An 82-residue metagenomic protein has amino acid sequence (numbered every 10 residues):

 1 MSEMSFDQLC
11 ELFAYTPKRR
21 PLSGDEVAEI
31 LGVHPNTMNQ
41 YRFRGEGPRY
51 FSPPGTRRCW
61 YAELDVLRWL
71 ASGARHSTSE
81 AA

Functional and structural regions predicted by a protein language model:
M1-E3, A81-A82: Intrinsically disordered, low-complexity and often Lys/Arg-enriched segments
S2-F6, E63: Short amphipathic alpha-helical segments that mediate assembly, nucleic-acid/protein binding, or membrane association
S5-Q40, S72: Polyanion-binding surface elements
E11, K18-R20, E46-P48, G55-T56 (+2 more regions): Short linear sequence elements within intrinsically disordered, low-complexity coil regions
G24, E29-E63, S79-A81: Major-groove DNA-recognition helix of helix-turn-helix-type DNA-binding domains
L64-A82: A short, Lys/Arg-enriched interface patch at domain edges and termini
